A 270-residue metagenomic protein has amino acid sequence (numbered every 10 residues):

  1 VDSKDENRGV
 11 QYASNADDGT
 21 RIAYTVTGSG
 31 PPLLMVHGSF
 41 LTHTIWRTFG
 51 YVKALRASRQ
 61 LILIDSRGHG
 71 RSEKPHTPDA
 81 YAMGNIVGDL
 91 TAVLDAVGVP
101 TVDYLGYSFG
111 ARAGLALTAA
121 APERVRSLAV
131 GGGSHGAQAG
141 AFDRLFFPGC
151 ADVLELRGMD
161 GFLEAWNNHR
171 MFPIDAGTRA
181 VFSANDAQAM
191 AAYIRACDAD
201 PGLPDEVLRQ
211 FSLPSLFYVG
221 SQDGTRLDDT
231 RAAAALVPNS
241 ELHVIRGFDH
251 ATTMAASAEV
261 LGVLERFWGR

Functional and structural regions predicted by a protein language model:
D5-R21: N-terminal cap/lid segment of alpha/beta-hydrolase-fold proteins
A16, T20-E73: Conserved HGGG/HGGXW glycine-rich cap/lid loop of the alpha/beta-hydrolase fold
K53, I62-L105: Active-site loop/oxyanion-hole signature of alpha/beta-hydrolase fold enzymes
R112-A120, R126-L156: Flexible "cap/lid" loop of the alpha/beta hydrolase fold
A139-R144, L156-V207: Conserved alpha/beta-hydrolase catalytic His-Asp/Glu region
F211, F217-V219: Short beta-strand/loop motif that positions the catalytic acidic residue of the alpha/beta-hydrolase fold
G224-D229: Conserved alpha/beta-hydrolase "acid-adjacent" motif
S240-R270: Catalytic active-site module of serine/aspartate enzymes centered on a nucleophile-bearing elbow/loop
